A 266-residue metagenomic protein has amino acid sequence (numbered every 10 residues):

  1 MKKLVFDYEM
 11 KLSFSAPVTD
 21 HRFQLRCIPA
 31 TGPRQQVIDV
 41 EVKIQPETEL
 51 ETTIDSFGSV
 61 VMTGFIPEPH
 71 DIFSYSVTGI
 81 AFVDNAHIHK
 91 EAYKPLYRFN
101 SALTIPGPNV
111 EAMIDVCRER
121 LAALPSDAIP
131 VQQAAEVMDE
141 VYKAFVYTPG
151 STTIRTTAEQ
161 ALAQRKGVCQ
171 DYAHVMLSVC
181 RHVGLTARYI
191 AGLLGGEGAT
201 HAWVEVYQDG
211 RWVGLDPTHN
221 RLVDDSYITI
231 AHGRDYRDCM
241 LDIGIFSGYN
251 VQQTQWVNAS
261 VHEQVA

Functional and structural regions predicted by a protein language model:
M1-D84: Intrinsically disordered, low-complexity N-terminal segments that are enriched in acidic
L25-V42, N220-C239, I243, S247-N250 (+2 more regions): Glycine-rich, small/acidic residue-mixed loop/short-helix segments
P46-T52, Y97-L103, L222-T229: Short, surface-exposed linear segments at secondary-structure transitions and domain or protein termini
D55-G64, E91, P95-S101: Short acidic (Asp/Glu) patches
D84-N85, V213: Short, charged/polar, Gly/Pro-enriched secondary-structure boundary elements
N85, P95-G167, V175, Y236 (+1 more regions): Secondary-structure boundary elements
D171-F246: Hydrophobic/aromatic-rich core segments of domains that either
